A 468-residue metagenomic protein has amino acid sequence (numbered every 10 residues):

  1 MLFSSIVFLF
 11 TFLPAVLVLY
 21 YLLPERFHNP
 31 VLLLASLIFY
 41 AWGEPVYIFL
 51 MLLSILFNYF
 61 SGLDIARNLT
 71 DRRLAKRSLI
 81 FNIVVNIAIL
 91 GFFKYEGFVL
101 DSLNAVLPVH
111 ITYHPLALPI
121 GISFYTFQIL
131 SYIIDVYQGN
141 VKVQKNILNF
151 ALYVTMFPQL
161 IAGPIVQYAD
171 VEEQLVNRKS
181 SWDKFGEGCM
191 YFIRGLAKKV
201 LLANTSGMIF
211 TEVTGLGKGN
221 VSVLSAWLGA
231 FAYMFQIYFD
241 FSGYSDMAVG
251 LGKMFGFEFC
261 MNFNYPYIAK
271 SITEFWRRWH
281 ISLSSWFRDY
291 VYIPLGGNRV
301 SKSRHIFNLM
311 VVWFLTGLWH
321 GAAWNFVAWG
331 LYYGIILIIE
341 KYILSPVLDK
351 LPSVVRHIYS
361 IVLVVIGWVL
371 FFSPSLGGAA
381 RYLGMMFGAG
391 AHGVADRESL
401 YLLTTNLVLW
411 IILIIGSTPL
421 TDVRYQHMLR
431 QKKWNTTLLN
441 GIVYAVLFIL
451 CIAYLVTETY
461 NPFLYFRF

Functional and structural regions predicted by a protein language model:
M1-T421, Y425-R467: Membrane-embedded transmembrane alpha-helical bundles that form the catalytic cores of multi-pass lipid-modifying
